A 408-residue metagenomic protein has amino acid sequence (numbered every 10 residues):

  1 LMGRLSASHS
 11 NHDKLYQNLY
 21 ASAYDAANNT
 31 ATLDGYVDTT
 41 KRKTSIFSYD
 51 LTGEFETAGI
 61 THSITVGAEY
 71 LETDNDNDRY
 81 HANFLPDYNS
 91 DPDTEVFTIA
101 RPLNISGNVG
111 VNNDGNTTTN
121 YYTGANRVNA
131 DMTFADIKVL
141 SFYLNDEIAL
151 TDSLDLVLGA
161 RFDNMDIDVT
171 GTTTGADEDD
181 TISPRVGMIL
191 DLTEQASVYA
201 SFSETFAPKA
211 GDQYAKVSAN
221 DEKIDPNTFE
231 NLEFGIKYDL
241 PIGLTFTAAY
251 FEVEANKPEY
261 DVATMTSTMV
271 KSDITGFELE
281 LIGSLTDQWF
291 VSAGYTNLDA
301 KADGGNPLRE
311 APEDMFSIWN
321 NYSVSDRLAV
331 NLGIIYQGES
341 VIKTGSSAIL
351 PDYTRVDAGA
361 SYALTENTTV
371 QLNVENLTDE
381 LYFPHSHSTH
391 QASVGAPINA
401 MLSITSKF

Functional and structural regions predicted by a protein language model:
L1, T52, E56-G59, T151-S153 (+10 more regions): Outer-membrane beta-barrel channels and translocator barrels
L1-H12, G35-T170: Face-selective signature of the C-terminal outer-membrane beta-barrel domain
L1-L5, H62-A68, L156-L158, V198 (+7 more regions): Transmembrane beta-strands of outer-membrane beta-barrel proteins
L1-S8, H12-N18, D191, S197-Y199 (+2 more regions): Membrane-embedded beta-barrel scaffold of Gram-negative outer-membrane proteins
Y49-G53, F142-I148, V186-L190, F234-Y238 (+6 more regions): Residues on the lipid-exposed face of transmembrane beta-strands in outer-membrane beta-barrel proteins
D74-D76, D166, A176, I189-E233 (+3 more regions): Surface-exposed extracellular loop regions of Gram-negative outer-membrane beta-barrel proteins, predominantly
D152-S153, A249-E254, S267-T344, T378-L381 (+1 more regions): Gram-negative outer-membrane beta-barrel transporters
E339-K343, S361-F408: C-terminal beta-signal and adjacent terminal beta-strands/loops of Gram-negative outer-membrane beta-barrel proteins
